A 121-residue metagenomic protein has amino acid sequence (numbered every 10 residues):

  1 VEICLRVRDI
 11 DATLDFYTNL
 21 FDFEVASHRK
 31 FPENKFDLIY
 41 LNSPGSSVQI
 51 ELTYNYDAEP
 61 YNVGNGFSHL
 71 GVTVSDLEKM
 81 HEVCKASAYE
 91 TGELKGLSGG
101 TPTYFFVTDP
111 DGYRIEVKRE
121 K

Functional and structural regions predicted by a protein language model:
V1-L14, F67-L70, K118-K121: N-terminal beta-strand motif that seeds the catalytic metal site of vicinal oxygen chelate
C4-S47: Core segments of cupin and vicinal oxygen chelate
D9-I10, V74-E78: Helix N-cap motif at beta-to-alpha junctions
F16, L77-V83: Short amphipathic alpha-helices within nucleic acid-binding modules
A26-K30, D37-L41, G71-V72, H81-K121: Vicinal oxygen chelate
P44-V48, D57-E59, L77-E78: Short, charged/polar surface micro-motifs in flexible loops or helix N-caps
N62-F67, S98-G99: Short glycine-enriched loop/turn motifs at secondary-structure junctions
